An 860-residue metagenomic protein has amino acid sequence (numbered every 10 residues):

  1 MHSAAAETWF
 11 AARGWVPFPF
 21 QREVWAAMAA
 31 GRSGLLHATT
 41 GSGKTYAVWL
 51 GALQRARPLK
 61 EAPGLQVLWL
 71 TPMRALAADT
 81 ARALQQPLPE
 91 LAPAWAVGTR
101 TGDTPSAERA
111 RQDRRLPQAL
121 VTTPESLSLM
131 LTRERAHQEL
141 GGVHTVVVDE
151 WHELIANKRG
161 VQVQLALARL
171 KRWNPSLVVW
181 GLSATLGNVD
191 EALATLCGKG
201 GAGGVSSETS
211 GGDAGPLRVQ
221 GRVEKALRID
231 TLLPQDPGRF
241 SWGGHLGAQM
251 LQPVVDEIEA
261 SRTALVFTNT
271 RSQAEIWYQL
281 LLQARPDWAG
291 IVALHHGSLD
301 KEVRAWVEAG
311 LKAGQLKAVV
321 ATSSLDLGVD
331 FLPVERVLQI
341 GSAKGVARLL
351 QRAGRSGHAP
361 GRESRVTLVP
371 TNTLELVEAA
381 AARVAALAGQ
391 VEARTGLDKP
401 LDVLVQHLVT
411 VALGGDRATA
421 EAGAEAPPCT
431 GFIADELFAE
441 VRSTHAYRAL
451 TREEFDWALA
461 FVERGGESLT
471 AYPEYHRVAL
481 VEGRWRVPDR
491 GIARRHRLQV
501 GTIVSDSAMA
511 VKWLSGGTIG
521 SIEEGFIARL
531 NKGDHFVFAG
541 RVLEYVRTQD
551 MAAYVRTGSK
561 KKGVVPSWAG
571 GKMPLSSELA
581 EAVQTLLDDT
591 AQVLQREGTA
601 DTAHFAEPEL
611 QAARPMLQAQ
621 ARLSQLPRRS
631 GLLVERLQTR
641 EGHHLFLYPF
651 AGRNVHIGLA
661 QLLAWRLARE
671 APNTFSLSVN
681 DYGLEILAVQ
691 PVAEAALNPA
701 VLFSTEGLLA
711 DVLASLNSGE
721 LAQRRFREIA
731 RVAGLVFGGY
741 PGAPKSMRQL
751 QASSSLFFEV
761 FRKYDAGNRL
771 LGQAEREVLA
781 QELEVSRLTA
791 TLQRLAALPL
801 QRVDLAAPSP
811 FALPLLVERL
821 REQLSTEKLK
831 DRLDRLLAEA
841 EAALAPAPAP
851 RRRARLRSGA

Functional and structural regions predicted by a protein language model:
M1-A12, V16-S42, A47-T419, E425-C429 (+1 more regions): Helicase motor core with emphasis on the C-terminal RecA-like subdomain
F438-A508, I522-E523, P566-S567, P574-A860: Extended, highly charged accessory segments
L480, K512-W513, V537: A general beta-strand register signal
I503-S505, L530, V537: Short, well-ordered loop/turn sites that connect or cap secondary structure elements
A510-W513, R556: Short, acidic/hydrophobic/Gly-rich beta-strand patch recurrent on exposed beta strands that often constitutes part
G516-H535: A conserved acidic, glycine/proline-rich C-terminal tail/linker
R541-T548: Short beta-strand-centered aromatic/proline hotspots
Q549-P566: Short, solvent-exposed secondary-structure boundary/capping segments
